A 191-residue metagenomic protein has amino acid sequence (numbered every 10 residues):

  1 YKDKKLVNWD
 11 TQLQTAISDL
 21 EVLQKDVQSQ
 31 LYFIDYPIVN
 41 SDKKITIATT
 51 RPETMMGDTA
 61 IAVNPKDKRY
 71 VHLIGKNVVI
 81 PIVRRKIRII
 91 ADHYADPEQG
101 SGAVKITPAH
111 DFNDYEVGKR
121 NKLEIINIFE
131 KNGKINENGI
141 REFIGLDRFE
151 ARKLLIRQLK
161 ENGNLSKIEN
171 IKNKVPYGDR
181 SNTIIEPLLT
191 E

Functional and structural regions predicted by a protein language model:
Y1-N132: NTP-handling and nucleic-acid-processing catalytic cores
Y1-T11, I168-V175, L189-T190: Short coil/turn segments at secondary-structure boundaries
H72-G75, R141-I156: A glycine-biased structural micro-motif
K119, K160, D179: Anion (oxyanion) recognition and catalysis
F129-I135, R141-E142: Active-site His/acidic residue clusters
G133, L155, G178-D179: Active-site cavity-forming subdomains of large catalytic enzyme subunits
E150-V175: Phosphate/diphosphate-binding loops
